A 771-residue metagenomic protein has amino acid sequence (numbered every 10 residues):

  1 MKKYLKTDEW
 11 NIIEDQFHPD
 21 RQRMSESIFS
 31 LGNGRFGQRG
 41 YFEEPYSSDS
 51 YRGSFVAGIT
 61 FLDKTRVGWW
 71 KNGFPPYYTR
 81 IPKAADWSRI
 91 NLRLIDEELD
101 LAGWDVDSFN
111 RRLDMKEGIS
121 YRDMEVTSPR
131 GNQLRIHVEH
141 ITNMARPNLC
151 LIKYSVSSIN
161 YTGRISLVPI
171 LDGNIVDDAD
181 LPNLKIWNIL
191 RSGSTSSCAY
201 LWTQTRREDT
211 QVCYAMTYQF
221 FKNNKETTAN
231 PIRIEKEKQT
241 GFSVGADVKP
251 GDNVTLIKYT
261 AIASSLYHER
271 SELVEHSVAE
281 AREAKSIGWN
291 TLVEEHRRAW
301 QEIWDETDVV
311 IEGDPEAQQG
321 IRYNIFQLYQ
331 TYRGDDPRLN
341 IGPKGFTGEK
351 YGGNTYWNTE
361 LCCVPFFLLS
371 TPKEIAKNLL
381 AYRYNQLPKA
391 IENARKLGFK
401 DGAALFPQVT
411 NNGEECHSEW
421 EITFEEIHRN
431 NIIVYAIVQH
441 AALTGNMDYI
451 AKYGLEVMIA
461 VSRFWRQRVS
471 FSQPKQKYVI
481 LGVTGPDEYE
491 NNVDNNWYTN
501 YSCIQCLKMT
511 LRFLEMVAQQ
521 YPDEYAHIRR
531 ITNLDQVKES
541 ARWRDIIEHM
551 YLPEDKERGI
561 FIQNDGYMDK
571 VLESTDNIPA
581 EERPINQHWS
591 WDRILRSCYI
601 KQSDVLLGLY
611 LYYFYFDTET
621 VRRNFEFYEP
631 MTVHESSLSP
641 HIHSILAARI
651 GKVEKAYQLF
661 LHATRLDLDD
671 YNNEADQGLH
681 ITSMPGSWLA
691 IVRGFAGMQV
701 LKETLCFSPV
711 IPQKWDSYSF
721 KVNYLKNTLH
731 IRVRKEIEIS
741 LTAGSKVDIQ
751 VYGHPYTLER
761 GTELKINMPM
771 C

Functional and structural regions predicted by a protein language model:
M1-Y351, W589-R593: Acidic/polar, glycine-enriched structural segments that form the non-catalytic walls/loops of the carbohydrate-binding
R23-V56, T60, N358, C362 (+7 more regions): C-terminal capping/lid segments that line or modulate ligand- or cofactor-binding pockets
P76-P129, L134-R135, T618, R622 (+2 more regions): Non-catalytic C-terminal accessory modules of carbohydrate-active enzymes
D305-L339, P343, N500, Y525-G566: Gly/Pro-rich turn-and-neighbor structural signature
I311-Q318, D335-D336, L369-L380, A441-E456 (+4 more regions): Structural helix-adjacent loops and short alpha-helical linkers that scaffold large soluble proteins
Y332-T347, K373-Y435, A441, D448-K452 (+4 more regions): Helix-terminus loop motifs that line ligand-binding clefts
T347-T355, A404-K452, A460-D545: The feature captures the catalytic groove of carbohydrate-active enzymes
T355-L361, P365-Y384, K508, R512-E515 (+1 more regions): Active-site core of glycosidic bond-cleaving carbohydrate-active enzymes
